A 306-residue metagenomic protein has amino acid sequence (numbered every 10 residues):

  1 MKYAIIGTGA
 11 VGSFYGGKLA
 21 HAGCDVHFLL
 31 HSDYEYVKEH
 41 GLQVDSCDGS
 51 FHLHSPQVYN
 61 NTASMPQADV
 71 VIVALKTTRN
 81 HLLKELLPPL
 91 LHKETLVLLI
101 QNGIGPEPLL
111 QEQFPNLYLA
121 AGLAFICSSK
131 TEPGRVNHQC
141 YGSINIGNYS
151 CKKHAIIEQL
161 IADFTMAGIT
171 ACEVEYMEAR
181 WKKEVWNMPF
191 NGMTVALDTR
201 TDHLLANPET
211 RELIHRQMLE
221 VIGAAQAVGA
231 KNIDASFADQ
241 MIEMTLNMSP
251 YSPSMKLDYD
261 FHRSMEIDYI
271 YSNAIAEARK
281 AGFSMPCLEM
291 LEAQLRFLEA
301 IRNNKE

Functional and structural regions predicted by a protein language model:
M1-L53: NAD(P)+-binding Rossmann beta1-loop-alpha1 motif at the extreme N-terminus of oxidoreductases
G17, H21, E85-P89, E112 (+2 more regions): Short, well-ordered alpha-helices that flank and scaffold nucleotide-derived cofactor binding pockets
F28-L30, I146, I275: Short internal beta-strands
S32-Y36, T78-R79, I104-G105, A179: Short alpha-helical
F51-R135: Rossmann-like NAD(P)(H) cofactor-binding subdomain of soluble oxidoreductases
L90, Q113-Y118, P133-P189, M193-I233: Internal alpha-helical scaffold of NAD(P)-dependent oxidoreductase catalytic cores
H215-E306: NAD(P)-dependent Rossmann-like dehydrogenase/reductase catalytic/cofactor-binding core
